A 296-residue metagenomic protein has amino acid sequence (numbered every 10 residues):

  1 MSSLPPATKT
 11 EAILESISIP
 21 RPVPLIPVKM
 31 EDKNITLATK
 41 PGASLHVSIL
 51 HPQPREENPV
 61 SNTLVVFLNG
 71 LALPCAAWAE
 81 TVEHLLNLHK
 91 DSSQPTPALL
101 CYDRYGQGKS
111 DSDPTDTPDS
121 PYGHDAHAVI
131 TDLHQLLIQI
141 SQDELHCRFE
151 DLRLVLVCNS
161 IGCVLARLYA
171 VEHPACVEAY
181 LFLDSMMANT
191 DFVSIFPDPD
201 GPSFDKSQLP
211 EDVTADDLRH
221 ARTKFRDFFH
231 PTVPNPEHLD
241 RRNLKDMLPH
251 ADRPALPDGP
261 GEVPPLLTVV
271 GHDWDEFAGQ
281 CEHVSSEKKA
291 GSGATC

Functional and structural regions predicted by a protein language model:
I17-L45: N-terminal cap/lid segment of alpha/beta-hydrolase-fold proteins
L50-S112: Conserved HGGG/HGGXW glycine-rich cap/lid loop of the alpha/beta-hydrolase fold
F67-L71, S160, H272: Glycine-rich His-Gly loop
A79, H134, R167-V171: Short, hydrophobic alpha-helix immediately C-terminal to the catalytic nucleophile
C101-V157, E172: Active-site loop/oxyanion-hole signature of alpha/beta-hydrolase fold enzymes
F149-S194: Conserved hydrolase catalytic core segment
Y180-A215, A221-K224, F228, R242-K245: Flexible "cap/lid" loop of the alpha/beta hydrolase fold
A221-C296: Conserved serine/cysteine hydrolase catalytic core
